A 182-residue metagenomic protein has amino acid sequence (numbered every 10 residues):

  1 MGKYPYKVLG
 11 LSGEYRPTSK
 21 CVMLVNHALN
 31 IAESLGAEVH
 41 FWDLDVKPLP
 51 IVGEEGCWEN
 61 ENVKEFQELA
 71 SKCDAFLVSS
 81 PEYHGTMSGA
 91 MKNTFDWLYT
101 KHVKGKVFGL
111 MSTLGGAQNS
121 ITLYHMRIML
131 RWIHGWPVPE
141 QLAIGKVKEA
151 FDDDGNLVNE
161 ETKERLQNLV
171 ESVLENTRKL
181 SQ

Functional and structural regions predicted by a protein language model:
M1-L98, L157-Q182: N-terminal beta1-alpha1-beta2 submodule of the flavodoxin-like/Rossmannoid cofactor-binding fold
H40-P50, T100, I133-D153: Mobile beta-alpha loop/short-helix "lid" or hinge segments that flank ligand
F95-K101, I128-I133: A glycine- and small-aliphatic-rich helix-loop capping segment at beta-alpha/alpha-beta transitions that lines
K104-G105: A glycine-biased structural micro-motif
F108-K146, E161: Short, glycine-/small-residue-rich phosphate/pyrophosphate-handling segment
G116, E149-A150, R165-N168: Short alpha-helical linear motifs
